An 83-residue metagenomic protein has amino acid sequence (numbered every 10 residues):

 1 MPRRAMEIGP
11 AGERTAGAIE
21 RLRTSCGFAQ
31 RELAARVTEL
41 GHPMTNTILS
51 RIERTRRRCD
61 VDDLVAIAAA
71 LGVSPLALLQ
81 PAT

Functional and structural regions predicted by a protein language model:
M1-C26, L76: A short, Lys/Arg-rich alpha-helix, primarily the initiator
R14-G17, F28, E32, M44 (+1 more regions): Residue-level signal for the short linker/turn that defines the boundary of a DNA-recognition helix
A18, N46-R51, I67, A77: Residue-level recognition of specific faces of alpha-helices
T24, A35, A69: Alpha-helical residues within the helix-turn-helix
G27-R51: Short alpha-helical DNA-recognition segment
V37, E53, D63, A82: DNA major-groove recognition helix of helix-turn-helix
R56, D60-A77: DNA major-groove recognition helix of helix-turn-helix/homeodomain DNA-binding modules
A77-T83: Phospho-regulated, low-complexity intrinsically disordered regions of nuclear gene-regulatory and chromatin-associated
